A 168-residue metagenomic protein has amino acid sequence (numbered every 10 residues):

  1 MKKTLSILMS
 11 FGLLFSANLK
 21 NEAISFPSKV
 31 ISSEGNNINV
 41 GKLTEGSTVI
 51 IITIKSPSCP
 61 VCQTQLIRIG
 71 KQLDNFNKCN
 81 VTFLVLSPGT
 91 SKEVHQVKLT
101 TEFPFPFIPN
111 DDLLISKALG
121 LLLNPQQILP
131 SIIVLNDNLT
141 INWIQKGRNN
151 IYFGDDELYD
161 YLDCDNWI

Functional and structural regions predicted by a protein language model:
T4-L13: Sec-dependent N-terminal signal peptides
S16-K42, T64: N-terminal "domain-start" segment that seeds a small globular fold
L43-Q63, I67-I69: Short active-site neighborhood of thiol/selenol oxidoreductases, capturing the structured segment around
Q63-E102, L113-K117: Structural microenvironment flanking redox-active thiols in thiol-disulfide oxidoreductases
P104-F105, L123-I133: Structural micro-motif
P106-N110: Short acidic-hydrophobic, aromatic-tinged amphipathic segments that line or gate anion-handling sites
L129-I168: Thiol-/selenol-based redox modules, centered on thioredoxin-like and closely related oxidoreductase domains
